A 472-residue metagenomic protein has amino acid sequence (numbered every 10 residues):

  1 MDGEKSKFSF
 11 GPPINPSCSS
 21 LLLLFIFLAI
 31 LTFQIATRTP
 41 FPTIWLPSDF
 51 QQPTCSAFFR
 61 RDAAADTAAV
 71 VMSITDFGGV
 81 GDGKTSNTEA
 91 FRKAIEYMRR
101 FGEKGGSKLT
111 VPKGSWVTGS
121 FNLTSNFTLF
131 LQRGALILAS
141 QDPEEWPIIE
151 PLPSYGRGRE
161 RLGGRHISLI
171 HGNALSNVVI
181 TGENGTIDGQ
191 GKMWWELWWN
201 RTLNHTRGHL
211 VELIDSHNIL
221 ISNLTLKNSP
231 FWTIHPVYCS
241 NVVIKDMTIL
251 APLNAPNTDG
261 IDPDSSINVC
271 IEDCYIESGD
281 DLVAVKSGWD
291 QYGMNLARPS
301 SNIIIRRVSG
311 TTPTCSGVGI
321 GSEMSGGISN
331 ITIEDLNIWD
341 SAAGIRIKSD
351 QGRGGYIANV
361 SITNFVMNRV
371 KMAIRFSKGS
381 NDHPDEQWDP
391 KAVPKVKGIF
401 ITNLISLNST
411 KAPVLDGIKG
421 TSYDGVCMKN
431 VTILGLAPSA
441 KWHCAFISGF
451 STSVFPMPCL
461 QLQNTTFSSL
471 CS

Functional and structural regions predicted by a protein language model:
D2-S472: Extracellular/periplasmic carbohydrate-active domains that bind, remodel, or depolymerize complex polysaccharides
